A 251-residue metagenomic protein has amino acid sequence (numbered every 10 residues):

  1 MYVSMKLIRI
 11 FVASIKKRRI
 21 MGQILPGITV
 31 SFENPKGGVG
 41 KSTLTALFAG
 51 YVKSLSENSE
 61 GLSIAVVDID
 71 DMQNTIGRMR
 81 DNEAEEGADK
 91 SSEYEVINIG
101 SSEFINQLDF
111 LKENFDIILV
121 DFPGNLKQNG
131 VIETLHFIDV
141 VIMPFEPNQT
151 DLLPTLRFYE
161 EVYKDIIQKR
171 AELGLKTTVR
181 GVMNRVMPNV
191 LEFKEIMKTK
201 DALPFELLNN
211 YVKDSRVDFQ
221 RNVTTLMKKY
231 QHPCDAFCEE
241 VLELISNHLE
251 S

Functional and structural regions predicted by a protein language model:
M1-S31: Extreme N-terminal, non-catalytic leader segments that precede Walker-type/kinase nucleotide-binding cores
G22-I69: Walker A/P-loop phosphate-binding motif and the immediately C-terminal alpha-helix
V67-D109, E113-F115: Nucleotide-state-sensitive switch-loop elements of NTP-binding domains
K112-V131: Switch II (G3) loop of P-loop NTPases
N129-Q149: Inter-motif core of Ras-like GTPase G domains
T155-L173: Conserved C-terminal guanine-recognition region of P-loop GTPase G domains, centered on the G4
R185-M227: Beta-strand-loop-alpha "switch" segments that mediate conformational coupling across diverse proteins
V223-S251: NTP-binding/hydrolysis catalytic cores, primarily Walker-type P-loop NTPases
